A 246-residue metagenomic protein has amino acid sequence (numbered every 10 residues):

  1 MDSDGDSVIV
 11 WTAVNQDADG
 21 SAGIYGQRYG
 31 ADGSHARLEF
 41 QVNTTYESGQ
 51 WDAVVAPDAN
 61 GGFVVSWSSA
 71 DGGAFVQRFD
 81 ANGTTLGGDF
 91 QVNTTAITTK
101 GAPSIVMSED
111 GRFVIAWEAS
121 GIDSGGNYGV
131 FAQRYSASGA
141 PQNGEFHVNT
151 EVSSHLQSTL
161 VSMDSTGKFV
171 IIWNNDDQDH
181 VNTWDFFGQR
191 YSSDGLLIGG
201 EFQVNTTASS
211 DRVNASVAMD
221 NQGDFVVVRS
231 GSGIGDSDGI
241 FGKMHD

Functional and structural regions predicted by a protein language model:
M1-D246: Extracellular, repeat-based ectodomains that mediate carbohydrate processing or recognition
